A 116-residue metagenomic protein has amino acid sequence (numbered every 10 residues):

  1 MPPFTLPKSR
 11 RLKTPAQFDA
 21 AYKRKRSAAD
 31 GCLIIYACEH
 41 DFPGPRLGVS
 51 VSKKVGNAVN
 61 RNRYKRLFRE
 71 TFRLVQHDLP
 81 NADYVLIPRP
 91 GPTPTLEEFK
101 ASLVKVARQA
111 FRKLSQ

Functional and structural regions predicted by a protein language model:
M1-Q116: Positively charged, solvent-exposed patches that mediate nucleic-acid binding
